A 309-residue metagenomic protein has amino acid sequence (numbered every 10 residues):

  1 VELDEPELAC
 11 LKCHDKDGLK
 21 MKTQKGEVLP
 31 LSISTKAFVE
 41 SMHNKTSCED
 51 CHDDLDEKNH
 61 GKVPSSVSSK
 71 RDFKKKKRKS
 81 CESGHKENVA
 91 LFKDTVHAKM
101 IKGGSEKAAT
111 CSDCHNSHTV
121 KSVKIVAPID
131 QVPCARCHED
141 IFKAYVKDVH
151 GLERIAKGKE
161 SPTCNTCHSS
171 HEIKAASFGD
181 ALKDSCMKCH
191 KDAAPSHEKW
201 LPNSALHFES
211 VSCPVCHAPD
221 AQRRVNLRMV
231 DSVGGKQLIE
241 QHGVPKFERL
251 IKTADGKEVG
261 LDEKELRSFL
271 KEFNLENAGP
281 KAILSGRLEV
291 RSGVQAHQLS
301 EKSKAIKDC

Functional and structural regions predicted by a protein language model:
V1-C309: C-type cytochrome heme-c attachment and multiheme electron-transfer modules
